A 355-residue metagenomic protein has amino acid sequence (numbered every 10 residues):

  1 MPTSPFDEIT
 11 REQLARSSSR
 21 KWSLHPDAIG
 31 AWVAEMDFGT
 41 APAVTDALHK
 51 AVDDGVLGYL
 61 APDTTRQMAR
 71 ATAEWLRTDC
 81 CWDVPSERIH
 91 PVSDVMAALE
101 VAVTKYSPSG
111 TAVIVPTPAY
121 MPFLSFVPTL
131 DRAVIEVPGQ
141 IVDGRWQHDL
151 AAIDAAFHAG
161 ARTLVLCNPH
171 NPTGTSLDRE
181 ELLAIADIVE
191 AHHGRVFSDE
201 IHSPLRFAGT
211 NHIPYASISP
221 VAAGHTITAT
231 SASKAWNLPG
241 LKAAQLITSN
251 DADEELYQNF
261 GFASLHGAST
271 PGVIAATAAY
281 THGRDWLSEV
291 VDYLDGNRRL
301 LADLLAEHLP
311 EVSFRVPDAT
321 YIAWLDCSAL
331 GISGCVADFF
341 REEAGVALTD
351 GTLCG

Functional and structural regions predicted by a protein language model:
P2-D94, V101, T281-H282: N-terminal small-domain helix-loop-helix segment of the aminotransferase-like
L57-D187, P204-L205, H212-V221, I227: Conserved core of the PLP fold type I
L130, A191-H192, A222, A344: Helix C-cap/helix->beta junction micro-motif
P220-D295, L304: Conserved core segment of the aminotransferase class I/II
T277, L294-A302, F314-C327: Conserved glycine-rich beta-strand-loop-beta hairpin in the small C-terminal domain of fold type I
E311-S313, L325-G355: Conserved C-terminal alpha-helix-loop-beta "cap" of PLP-dependent enzymes that closes/shapes the active-site mouth
